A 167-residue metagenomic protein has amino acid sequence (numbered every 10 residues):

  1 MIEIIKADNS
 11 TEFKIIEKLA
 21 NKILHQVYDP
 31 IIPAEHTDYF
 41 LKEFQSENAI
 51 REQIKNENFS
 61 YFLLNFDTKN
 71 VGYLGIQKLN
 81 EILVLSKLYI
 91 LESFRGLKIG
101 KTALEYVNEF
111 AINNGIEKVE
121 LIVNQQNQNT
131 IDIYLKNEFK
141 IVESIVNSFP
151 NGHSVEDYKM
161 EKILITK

Functional and structural regions predicted by a protein language model:
M1-E3: Extreme N-terminal starter segment of soluble prokaryotic enzymes
I5-F13, E17-S93, L104-Y106, F110 (+2 more regions): Acetyl-CoA-dependent GNAT
F94, K98, P150: Glycine-rich phosphate-binding loop
L97, N114-E117: Short coil/turn segments at alpha/beta junctions that flank glycine-rich nucleotide-binding fingerprints
K101: Residues forming the Rossmann-fold NAD(P)(H) cofactor-binding site
E117-I131, L135-N137, N147-K167: C-terminal "cap" of GNAT-fold acetyltransferases
